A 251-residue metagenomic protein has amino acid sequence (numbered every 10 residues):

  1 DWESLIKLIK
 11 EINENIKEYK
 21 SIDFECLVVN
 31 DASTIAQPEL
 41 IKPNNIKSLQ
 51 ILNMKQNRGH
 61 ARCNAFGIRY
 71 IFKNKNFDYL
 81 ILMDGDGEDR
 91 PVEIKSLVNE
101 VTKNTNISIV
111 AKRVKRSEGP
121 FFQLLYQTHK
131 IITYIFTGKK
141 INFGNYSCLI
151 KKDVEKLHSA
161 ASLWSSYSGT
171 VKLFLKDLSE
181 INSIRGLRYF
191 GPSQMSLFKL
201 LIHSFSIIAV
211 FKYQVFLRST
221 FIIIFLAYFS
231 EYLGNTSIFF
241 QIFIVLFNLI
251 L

Functional and structural regions predicted by a protein language model:
D1, N30-E39, G87-E88: A conserved acidic beta->alpha catalytic loop
D1-K17: Short, well-formed alpha-helical segments that are part of the catalytic scaffolds of diverse glycosyltransferases
I9, I22-S33, L52: Short beta-strand/loop segment that forms part of the nucleotide-sugar
I22-C26, L49, D78-M83: Residue-level recognition of the N-termini of beta-strands and the immediately preceding loop/turn
M54-Y70, Y79-L82, E88-S165, L187-G191 (+1 more regions): Acceptor/aglycone-binding surface of glycosyltransferases and processive sugar-polymer synthases
V101, E155-Q214: Catalytic donor/gating beta->alpha subdomain of glycosyltransferases that bind UDP-sugars
F122-T137, K199-Y213, L217: Short hydrophobic helices that act as membrane-entry/anchoring signals
F216-L251: Membrane-embedded multi-pass helical conduit in multi-pass membrane proteins, especially envelope-biosynthetic
